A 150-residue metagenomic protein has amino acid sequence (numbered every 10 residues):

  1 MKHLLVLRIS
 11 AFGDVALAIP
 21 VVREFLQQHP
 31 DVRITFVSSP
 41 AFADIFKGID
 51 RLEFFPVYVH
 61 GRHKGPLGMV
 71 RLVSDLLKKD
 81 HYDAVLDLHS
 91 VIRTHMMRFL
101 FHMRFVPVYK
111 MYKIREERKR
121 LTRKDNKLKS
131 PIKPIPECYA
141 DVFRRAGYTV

Functional and structural regions predicted by a protein language model:
M1-V150: Catalytic machinery of carbohydrate-active enzymes, primarily nucleotide-sugar-dependent glycosyltransferases
